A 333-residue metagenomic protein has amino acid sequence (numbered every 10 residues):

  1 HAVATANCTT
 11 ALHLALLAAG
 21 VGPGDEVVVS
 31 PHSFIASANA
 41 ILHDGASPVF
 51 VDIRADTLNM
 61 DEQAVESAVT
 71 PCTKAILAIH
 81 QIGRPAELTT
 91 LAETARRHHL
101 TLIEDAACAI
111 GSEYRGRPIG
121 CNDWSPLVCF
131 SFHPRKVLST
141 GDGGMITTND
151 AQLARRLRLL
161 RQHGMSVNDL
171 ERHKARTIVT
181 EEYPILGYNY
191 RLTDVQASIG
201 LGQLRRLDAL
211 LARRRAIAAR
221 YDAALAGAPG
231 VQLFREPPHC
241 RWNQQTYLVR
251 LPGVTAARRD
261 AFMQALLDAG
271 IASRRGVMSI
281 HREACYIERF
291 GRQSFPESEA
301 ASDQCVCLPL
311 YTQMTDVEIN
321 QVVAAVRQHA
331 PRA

Functional and structural regions predicted by a protein language model:
H1, P23-E26, C72, R155-R156 (+1 more regions): Short acidic capping loops at alpha-helix termini that bridge into adjacent secondary structure
H1-G22, G45: Conserved core of the PLP fold type I
V3, V28, V49, T101-I103 (+3 more regions): Structural detector of well-ordered beta-strand residues that form the stable sheet scaffold of enzyme domains
T5, V51, L308: Hydrophobic residues at beta-strand termini and immediately following loops that shape nucleotide-binding pockets
L17-A106, E113: PLP-dependent aminotransferase-like
Q63, S67, A75-I79, R84 (+4 more regions): PLP-dependent aminotransferase class I/II
E104-L138, R155, V179-P184: Conserved active-site segment immediately N-terminal to the catalytic lysine that forms the internal aldimine
C121, F130-S131, G144-N149, L201: Short beta-strand-to-turn element immediately C-terminal to the catalytic PLP-Schiff-base lysine in fold type I
